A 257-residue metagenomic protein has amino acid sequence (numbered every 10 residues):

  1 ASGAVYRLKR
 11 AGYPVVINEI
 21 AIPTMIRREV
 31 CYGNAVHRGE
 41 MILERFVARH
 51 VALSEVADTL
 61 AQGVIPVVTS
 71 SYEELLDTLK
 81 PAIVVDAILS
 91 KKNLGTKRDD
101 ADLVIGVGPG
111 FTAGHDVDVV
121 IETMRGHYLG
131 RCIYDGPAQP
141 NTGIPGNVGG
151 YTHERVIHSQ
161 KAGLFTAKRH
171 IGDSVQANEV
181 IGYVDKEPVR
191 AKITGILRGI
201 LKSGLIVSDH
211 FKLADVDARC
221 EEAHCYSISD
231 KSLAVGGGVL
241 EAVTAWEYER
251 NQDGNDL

Functional and structural regions predicted by a protein language model:
A1-L257: Well-ordered secondary-structure scaffolds
